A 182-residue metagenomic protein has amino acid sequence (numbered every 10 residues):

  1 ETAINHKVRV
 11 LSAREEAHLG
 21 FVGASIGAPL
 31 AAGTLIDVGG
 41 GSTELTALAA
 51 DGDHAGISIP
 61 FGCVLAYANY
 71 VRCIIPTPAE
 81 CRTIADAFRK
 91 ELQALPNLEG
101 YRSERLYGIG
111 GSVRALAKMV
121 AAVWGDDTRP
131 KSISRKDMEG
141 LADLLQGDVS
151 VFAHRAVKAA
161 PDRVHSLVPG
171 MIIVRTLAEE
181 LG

Functional and structural regions predicted by a protein language model:
E1-A32, A47-G182: Helical "lid/coupling" subdomains associated with nucleotide-phosphate turnover
A32-S42, T46: A generic, well-ordered mixed alpha/beta core segment in the N-terminal half of proteins
